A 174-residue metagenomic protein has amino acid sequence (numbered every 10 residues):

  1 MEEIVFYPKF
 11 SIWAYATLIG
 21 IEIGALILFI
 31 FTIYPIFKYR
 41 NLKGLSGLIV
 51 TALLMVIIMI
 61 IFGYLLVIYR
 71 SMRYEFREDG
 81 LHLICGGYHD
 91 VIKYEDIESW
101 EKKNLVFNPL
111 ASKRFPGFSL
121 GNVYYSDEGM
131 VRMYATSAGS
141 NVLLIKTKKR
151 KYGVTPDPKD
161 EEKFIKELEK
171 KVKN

Functional and structural regions predicted by a protein language model:
M1-G47, R150: N-terminal membrane-targeting/pre-transmembrane regions
I4, E98-E101, N174: Short secondary-structure junctions
F10-I12, I84-K149: Non-transmembrane, membrane-adjacent beta-strand/coil modules in membrane-associated proteins and peripheral
A14-A16, W100-V106, E161-K171: Short, surface-exposed linear segments at secondary-structure transitions and domain or protein termini
G24, V50-Y64: Canonical hydrophobic alpha-helical transmembrane segment
I58-W100: Conserved beta-hairpin
Y74, L143, Y152: A broad, low-specificity signal marking well-ordered, structured residues that form hydrophobic/aromatic
K146-N174: C-terminal/domain-terminus segments
